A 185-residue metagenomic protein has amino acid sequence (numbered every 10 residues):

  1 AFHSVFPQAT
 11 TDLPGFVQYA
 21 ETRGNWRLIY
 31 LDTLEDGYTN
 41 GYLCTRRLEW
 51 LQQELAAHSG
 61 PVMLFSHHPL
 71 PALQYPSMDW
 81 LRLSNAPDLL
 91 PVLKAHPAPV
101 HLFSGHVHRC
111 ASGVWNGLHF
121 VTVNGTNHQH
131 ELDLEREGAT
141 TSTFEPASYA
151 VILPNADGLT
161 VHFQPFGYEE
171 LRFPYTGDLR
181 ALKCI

Functional and structural regions predicted by a protein language model:
A1-A56, N85-A98, N116, T122-N124 (+3 more regions): Extended active-site neighborhood of metal-dependent phosphoesterases/phosphodiesterases
L28, L34-D36, P69-P71, H108-R109 (+2 more regions): Short, solvent-exposed loop/turn segments at secondary-structure junctions
T39, G113, E131, H162-F163 (+1 more regions): Generic domain-boundary/flexible-linker signal
N40-V121, Y175-I185: His/acidic metal-ligating clusters that form di-metal
A147-I185: A short C-terminal boundary segment appended to hydrolase-like catalytic domains
